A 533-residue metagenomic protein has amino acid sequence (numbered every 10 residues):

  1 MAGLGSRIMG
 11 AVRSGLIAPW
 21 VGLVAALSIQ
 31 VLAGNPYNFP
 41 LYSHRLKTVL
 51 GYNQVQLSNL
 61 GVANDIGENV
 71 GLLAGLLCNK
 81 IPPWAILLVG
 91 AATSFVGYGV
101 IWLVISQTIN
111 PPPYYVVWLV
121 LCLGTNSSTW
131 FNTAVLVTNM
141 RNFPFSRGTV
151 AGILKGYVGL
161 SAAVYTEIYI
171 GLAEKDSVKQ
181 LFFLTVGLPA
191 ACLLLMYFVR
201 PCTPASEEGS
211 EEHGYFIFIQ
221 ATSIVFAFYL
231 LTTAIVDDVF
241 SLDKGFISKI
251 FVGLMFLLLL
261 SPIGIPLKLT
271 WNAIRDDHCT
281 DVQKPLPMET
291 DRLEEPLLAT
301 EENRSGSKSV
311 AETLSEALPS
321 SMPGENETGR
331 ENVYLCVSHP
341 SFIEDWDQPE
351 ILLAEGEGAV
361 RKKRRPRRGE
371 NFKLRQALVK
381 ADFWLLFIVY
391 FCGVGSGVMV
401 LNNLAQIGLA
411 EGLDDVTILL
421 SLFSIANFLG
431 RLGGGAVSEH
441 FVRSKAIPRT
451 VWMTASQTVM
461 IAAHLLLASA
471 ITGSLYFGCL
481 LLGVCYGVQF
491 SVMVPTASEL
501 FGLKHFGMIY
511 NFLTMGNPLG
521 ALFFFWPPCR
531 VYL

Functional and structural regions predicted by a protein language model:
A2-R7, V199-V379, L385-I388: Long, low-complexity inter-transmembrane loops of multi-pass membrane transporters
F39-L41, L46, S128-I153, Y165-T166 (+5 more regions): Intracellular juxtamembrane helix-capping segments at the cytosolic ends of symmetry-related transmembrane helices
F39-L46, Y229-S241, C336, R367-G369 (+3 more regions): Extracytoplasmic gate region of multi-pass secondary transporters
N59-N79, V96-G99, L103, A163 (+2 more regions): Central cavity-lining transmembrane alpha-helices of secondary-active solute carriers, predominantly the Major
G67-E68, F145-Y197, E211-A234, A426-N427 (+1 more regions): Glycine-rich segments within core transmembrane alpha-helices of 12-TM secondary carriers
N79-A92, H440-S456: Cytoplasmic membrane-interface "Motif A"-like loop-to-helix N-cap segments of 12-TM Major Facilitator Superfamily
A92-N110, Y197, L230, V459-A470: C-terminal ends and interior cores of transmembrane alpha-helices in multi-pass membrane transporters/permeases
G97, N110-F131, S474-V488: Hydrophobic core of transmembrane alpha-helices in multi-pass small-molecule transporters, especially MFS/SLC-type
